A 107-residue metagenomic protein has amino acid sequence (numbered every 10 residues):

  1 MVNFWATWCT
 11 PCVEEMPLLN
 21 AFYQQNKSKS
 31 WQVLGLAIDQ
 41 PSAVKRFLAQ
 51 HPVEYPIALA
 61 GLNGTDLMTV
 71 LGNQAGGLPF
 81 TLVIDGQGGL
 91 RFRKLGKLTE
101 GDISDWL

Functional and structural regions predicted by a protein language model:
M1-N3, G35, L82-V83: Hydrophobic beta-strand core positions in alpha/beta domains
M1-V13, L19: Short active-site neighborhood of thiol/selenol oxidoreductases, capturing the structured segment around
F4-W8, Q40, G77: Short pre-active-site segment immediately N-terminal to redox-active cysteine/selenocysteine motifs in thiol-based
W8-P11, L36, N73, L95: Pocket-edge positions in alpha/beta enzyme catalytic cores
C9, A43, R91: Conserved protein kinase catalytic core
T10, D39, E100: Short, electropositive, low-hydrophobicity segments enriched in small/polar residues
E14-P52, L62-T69: Structural microenvironment flanking redox-active thiols in thiol-disulfide oxidoreductases
A49-Y55, A60-L107: Thiol/disulfide oxidoreductase modules built on the thioredoxin-like
